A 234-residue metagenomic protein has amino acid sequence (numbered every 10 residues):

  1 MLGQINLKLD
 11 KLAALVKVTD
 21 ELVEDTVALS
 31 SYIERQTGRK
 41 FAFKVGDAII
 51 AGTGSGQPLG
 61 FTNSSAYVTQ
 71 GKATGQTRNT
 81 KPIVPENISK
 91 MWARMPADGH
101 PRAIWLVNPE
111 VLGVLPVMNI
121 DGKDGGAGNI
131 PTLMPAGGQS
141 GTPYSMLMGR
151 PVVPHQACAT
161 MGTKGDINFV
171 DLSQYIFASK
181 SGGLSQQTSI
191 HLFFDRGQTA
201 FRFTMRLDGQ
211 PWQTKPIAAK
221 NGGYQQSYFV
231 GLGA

Functional and structural regions predicted by a protein language model:
M1-A234: Structured, hydrophobic secondary-structure cores that serve as assembly/anchoring elements
